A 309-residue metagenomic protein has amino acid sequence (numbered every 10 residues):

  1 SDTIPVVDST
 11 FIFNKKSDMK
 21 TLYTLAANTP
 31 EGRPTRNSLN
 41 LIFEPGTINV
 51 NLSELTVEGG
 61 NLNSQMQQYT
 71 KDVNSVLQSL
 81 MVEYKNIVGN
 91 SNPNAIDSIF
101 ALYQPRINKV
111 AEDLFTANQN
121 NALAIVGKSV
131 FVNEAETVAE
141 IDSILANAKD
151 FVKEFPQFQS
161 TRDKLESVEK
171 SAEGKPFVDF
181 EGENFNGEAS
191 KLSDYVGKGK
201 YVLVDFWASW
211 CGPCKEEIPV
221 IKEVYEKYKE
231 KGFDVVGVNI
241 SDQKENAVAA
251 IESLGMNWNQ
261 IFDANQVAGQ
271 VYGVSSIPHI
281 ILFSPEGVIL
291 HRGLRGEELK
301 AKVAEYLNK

Functional and structural regions predicted by a protein language model:
S1-K109: A non-transmembrane, solvent-exposed segment enriched in polar/low-complexity residues
T24-A26, P34-S38, I48-N49, N63 (+1 more regions): N-terminal targeting signals for export/organelle localization
E181-V202: A short beta-strand-turn-helix
K200, F206-E223: Conserved redox-active cysteine motifs that mediate thiol-disulfide chemistry, especially di-cysteine Cys-X(1-2)-Cys
E216-V238, E252, A301-K309: Conserved helix-turn-beta segment immediately C-terminal to the redox Cys motif in thioredoxin-like folds
K231-N246, M256-Q266: Thiol-based oxidoreductase modules, predominantly thioredoxin-like and allied folds used for disulfide exchange
A250-M256, D263-N308: Thiol/disulfide oxidoreductase modules built on the thioredoxin-like
